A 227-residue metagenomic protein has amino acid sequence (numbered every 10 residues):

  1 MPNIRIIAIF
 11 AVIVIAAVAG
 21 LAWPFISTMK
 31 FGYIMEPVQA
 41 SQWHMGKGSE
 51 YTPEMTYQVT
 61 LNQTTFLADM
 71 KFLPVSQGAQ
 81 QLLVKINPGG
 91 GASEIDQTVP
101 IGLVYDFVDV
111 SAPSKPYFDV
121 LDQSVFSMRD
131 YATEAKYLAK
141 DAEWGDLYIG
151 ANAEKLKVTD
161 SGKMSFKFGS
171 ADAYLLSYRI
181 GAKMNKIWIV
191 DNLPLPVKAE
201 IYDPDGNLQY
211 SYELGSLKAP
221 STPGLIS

Functional and structural regions predicted by a protein language model:
M1-V18, P24: N-terminal Sec-pathway targeting helices
P2-R5, A22, P100-F107: Poly-acidic low-complexity segments
I4-I6, S27, Q63, S111-K115 (+6 more regions): Polar/charged alpha-helical tracts
I6, V38-Q39, W43, L121-F126: Short, charge-rich amphipathic segments
V18-I101, W144-S227: Acidic, serine/threonine-rich low-complexity disordered tracts
L73-A139: An acidic-aromatic
